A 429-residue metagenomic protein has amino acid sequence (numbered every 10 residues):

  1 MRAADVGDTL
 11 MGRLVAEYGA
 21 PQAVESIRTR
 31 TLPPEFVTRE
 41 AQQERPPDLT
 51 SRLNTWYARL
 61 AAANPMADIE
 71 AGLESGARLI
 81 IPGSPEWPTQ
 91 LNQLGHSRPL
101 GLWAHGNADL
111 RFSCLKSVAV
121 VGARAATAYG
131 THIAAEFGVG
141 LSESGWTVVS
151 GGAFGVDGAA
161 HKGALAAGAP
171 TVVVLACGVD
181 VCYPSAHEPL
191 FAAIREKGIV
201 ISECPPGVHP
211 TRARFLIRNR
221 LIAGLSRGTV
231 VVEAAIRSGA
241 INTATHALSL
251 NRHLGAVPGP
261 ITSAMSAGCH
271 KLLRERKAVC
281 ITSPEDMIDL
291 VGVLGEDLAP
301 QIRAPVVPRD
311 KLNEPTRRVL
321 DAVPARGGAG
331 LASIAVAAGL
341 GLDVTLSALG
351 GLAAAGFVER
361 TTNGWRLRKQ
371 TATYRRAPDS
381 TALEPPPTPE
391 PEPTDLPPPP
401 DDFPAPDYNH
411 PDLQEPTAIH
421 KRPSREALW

Functional and structural regions predicted by a protein language model:
M1-R98: N-terminal positively charged helical leader segments and presequences
D5, L73-W429: Glycine-biased, small-residue-rich flexible motifs in mid-sequence functional cores and linkers
